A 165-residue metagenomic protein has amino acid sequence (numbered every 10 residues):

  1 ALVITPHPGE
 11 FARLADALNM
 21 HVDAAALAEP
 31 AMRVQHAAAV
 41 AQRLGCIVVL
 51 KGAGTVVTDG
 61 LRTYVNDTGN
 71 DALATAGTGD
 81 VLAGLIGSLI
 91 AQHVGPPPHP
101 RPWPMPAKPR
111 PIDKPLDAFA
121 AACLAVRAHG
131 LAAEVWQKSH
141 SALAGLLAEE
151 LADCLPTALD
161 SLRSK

Functional and structural regions predicted by a protein language model:
A1-T68, W103, P109-I112, D160-S164: Glycine-rich phosphate/dinucleotide-binding loop and adjoining beta-alpha-beta core of small-molecule
R13-D16, T75-P109, A122-R127: Short, small-residue alpha-helix embedded
H21, A128-L131: A short structural micro-motif
V22-M32, P96-P102, P109-C123, H140-L146: Short, charged, surface-exposed loops that flank catalytic or proteolytic processing sites
Q35-A38, A83-G84, S88, F119 (+2 more regions): Feature representing long, continuous alpha-helical segments
K51, P115, A128-H129: Adenosine-phosphate binding glycine-rich loop
V65-G77: Short pre-catalytic strand/loop immediately N-terminal to key active-site residues, enriched for Gly-Thr
G130-K165: Charged C-terminal helix
